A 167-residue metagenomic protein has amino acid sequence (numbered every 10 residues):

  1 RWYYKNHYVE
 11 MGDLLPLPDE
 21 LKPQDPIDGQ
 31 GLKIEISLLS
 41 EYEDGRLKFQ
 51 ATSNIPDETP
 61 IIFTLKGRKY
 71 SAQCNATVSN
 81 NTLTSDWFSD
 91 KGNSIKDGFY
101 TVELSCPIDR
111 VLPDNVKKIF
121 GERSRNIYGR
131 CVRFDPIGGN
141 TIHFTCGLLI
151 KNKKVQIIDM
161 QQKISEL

Functional and structural regions predicted by a protein language model:
R1-K69, T77-T82, D86-L167: Serine/threonine-biased, Pro/acidic-interspersed low-complexity stretches characteristic of secreted/cell-surface
